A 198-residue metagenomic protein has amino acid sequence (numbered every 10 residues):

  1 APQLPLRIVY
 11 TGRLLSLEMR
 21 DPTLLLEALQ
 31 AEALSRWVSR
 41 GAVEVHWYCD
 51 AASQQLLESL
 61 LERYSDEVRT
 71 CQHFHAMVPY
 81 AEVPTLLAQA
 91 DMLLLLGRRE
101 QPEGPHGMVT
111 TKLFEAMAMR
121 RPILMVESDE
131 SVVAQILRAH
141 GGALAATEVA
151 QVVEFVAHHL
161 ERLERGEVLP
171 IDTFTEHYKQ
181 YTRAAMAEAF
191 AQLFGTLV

Functional and structural regions predicted by a protein language model:
A1-M19, L26, M186: Conserved donor-binding/catalytic core segment of Leloir-type glycosyltransferases
D21-R40: Short hydrophobic signal-anchor/transmembrane segments that target glycosyltransferases and glycosylation machinery
W37-P84: Nucleotide-activated donor-binding/catalytic signature segment of Leloir-type glycosyltransferases, i.e., the conserved
P84, H106-A118, A134-Q135: Short alpha-helical segment that forms part of, or immediately flanks, the ligand-binding pocket in carbohydrate-active
L87-H106: Acidic donor-binding loop of glycosyltransferase active sites
M92-L95, E115-E127: Short hydrophobic beta-strand element within catalytic cores of glycosyltransferases and related nucleotide-activated
S128-H159: Change "using UDP/GDP/dTDP sugars" to "using nucleotide sugars
T147-V153, E164-T196: A charged, aromatic-enriched C-terminal amphipathic alpha-helix characteristic of glycosyltransferases across folds
